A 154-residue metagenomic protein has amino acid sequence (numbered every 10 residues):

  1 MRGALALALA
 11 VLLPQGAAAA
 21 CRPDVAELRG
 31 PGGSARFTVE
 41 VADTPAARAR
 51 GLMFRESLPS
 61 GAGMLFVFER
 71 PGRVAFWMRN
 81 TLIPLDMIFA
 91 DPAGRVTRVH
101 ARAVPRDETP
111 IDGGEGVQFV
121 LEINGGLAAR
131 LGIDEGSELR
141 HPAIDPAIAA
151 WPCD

Functional and structural regions predicted by a protein language model:
A4-Q15: Bacterial N-terminal signal peptides
A20-D154: Compact, glycine-rich, soluble single-domain proteins
